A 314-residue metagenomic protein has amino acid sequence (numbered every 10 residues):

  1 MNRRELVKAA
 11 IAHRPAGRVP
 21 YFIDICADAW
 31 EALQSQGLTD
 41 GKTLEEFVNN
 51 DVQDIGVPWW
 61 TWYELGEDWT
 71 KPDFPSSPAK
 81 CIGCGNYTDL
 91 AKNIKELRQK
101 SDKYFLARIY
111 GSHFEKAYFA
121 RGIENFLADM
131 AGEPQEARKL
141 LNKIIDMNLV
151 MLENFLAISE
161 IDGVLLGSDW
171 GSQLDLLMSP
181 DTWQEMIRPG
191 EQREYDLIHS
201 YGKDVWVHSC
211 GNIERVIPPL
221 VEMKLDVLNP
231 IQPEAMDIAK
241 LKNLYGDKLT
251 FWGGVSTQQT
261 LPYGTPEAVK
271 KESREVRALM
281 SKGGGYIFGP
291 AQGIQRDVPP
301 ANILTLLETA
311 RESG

Functional and structural regions predicted by a protein language model:
M1-T39, A79-G314: Active-site loop segments of alpha/beta catalytic cores
T39-W60, N154-S159: Catalytic domains of carbohydrate-active enzymes, especially glycoside hydrolases
D51-K71, P75-S76: Glycine-rich, N-terminal phosphate-binding loop and its surrounding beta-alpha-beta segment
